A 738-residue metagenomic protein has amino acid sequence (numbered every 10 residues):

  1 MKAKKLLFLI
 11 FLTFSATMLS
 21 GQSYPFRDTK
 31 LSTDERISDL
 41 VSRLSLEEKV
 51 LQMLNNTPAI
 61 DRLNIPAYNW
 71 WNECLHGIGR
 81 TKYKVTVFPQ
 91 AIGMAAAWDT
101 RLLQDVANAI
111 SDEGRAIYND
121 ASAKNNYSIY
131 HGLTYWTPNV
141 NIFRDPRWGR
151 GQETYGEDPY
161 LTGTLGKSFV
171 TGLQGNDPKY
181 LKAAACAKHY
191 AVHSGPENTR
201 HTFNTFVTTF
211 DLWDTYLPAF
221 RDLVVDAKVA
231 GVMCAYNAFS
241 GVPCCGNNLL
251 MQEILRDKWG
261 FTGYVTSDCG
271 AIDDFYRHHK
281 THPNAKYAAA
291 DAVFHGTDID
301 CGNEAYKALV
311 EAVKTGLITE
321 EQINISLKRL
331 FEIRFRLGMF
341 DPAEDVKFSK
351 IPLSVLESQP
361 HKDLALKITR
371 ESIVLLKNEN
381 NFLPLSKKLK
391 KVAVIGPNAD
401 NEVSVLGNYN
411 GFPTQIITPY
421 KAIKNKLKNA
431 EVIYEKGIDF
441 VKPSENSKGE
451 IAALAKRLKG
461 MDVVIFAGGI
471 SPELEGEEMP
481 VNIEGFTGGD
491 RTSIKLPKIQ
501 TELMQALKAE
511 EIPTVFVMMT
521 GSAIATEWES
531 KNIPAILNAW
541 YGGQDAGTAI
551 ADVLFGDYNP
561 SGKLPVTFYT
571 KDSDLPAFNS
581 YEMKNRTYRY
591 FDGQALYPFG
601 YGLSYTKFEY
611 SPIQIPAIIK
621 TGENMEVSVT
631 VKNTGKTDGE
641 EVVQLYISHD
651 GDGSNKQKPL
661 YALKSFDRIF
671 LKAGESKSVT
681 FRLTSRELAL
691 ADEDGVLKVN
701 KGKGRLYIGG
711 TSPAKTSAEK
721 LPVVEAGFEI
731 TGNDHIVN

Functional and structural regions predicted by a protein language model:
M1-Y24: Bacterial Sec-dependent N-terminal signal peptides
M18-D692, N700-I708, S712, I736: Glycoside hydrolase catalytic-domain context in secreted enzymes
D694-L697, T716-S717: Short proline/glycine-enriched turn/loop segments at secondary-structure junctions
K715-N738: Short beta-strand elements
